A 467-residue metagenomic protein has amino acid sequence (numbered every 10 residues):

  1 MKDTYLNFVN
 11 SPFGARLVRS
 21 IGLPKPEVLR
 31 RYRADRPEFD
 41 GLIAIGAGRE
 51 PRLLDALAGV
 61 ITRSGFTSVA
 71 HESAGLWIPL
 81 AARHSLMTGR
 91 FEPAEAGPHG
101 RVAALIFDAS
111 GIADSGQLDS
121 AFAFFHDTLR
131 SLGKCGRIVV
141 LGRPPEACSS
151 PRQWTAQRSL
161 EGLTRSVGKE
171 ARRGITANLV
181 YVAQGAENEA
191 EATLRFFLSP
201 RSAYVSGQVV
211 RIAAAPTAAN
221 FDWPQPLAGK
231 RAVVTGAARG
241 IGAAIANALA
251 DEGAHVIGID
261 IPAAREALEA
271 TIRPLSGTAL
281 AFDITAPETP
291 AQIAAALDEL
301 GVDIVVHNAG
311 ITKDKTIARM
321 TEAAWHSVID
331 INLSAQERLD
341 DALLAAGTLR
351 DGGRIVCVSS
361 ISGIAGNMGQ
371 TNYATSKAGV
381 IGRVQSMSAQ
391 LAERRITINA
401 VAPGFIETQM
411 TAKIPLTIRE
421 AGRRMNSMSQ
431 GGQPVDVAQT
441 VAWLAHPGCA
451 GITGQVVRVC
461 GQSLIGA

Functional and structural regions predicted by a protein language model:
G65-L80, A254-L268: Conserved glycine-rich Rossmann-like NAD(P)H-binding loop of the short-chain dehydrogenase/reductase
G89, P93-A94, P98, Q117 (+3 more regions): Substrate-binding pocket helix/loop in short-chain dehydrogenase/reductase
A156-L160, D340, S376, V384: Active-site helix of classical SDR
R173-T176, Y204-G207, G352, A392 (+2 more regions): Short, small/polar-rich loop/turn modules that mediate ligand/substrate recognition or access, typified
V182-A190, N426-V437, G448: A conserved structural motif in NAD(P)-dependent oxidoreductases
S206-G229, T453-A467: Short C-terminal tail/terminal secondary-structure segment of NAD(P)H-dependent dehydrogenase/reductase domains
S360: Residue(s) in the substrate-gating loop at a strand-loop-helix junction that position the organic substrate next
